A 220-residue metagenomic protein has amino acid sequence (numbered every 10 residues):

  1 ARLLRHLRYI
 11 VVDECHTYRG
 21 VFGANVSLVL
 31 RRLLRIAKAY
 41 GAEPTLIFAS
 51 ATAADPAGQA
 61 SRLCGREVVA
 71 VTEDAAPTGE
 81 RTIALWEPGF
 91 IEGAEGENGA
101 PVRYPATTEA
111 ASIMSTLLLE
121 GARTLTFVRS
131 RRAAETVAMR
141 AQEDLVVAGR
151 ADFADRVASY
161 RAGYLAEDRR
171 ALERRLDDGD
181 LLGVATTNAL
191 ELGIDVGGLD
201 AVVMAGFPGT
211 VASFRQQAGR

Functional and structural regions predicted by a protein language model:
A1-R220: Helicase motor core with emphasis on the C-terminal RecA-like subdomain
